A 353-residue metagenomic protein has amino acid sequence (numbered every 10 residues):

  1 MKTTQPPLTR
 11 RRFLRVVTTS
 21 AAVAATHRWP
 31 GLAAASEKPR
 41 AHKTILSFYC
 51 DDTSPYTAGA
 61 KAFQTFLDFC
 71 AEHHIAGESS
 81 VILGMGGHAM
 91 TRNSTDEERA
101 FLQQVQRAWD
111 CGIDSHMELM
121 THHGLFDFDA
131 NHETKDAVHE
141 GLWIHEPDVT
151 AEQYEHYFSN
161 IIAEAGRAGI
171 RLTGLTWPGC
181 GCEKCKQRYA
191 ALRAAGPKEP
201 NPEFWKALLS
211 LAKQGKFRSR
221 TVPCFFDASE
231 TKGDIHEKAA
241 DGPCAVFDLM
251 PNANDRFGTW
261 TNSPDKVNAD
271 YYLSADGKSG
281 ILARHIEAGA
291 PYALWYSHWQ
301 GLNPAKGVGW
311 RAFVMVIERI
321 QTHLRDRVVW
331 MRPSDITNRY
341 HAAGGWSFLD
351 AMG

Functional and structural regions predicted by a protein language model:
T4-Q5, R12-A33: N-terminal export signals
K38-D114, S159-N160, E164, A168-C182 (+1 more regions): Active-site beta->alpha N-cap acidic-glycine motif
R40, S94, A108, L125 (+2 more regions): Active-site-adjacent pocket scaffolds in enzyme catalytic domains
S47-T57, G87-T95, G141-Y154, S263-Y272 (+1 more regions): The substrate-binding groove and active-site-proximal loops of carbohydrate-active enzymes, especially glycoside
Y56-T57, G86-A89, H123-D129, G181-Q187 (+2 more regions): Short catalytic/ligand-binding loop motif for oxyanion handling, primarily in non-cytosolic enzymes, centered on
G59-F66, S94-L102, A151-N160, A195-S210 (+2 more regions): Well-ordered, non-membrane alpha-helical segments in soluble/globular domains
A130-H145: Aromatic- and acidic-residue-enriched carbohydrate-binding clefts of CAZyme catalytic domains
G242-A253, H298-G301, W310-G353: Active-site and substrate-binding clefts of carbohydrate-active enzymes
